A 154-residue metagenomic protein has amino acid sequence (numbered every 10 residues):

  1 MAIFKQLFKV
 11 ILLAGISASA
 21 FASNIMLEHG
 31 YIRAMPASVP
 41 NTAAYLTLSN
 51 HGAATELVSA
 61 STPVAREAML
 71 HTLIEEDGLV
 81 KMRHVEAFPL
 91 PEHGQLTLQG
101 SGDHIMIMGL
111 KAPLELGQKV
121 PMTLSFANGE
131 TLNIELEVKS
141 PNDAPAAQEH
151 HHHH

Functional and structural regions predicted by a protein language model:
M1-I11: Bacterial N-terminal signal peptides that target proteins for export
A2-F4, I16, S125: Well-ordered, non-transmembrane segments within structured domains
K9-S19: Bacterial N-terminal signal peptides
N24-H154: Compact, glycine-rich, soluble single-domain proteins
